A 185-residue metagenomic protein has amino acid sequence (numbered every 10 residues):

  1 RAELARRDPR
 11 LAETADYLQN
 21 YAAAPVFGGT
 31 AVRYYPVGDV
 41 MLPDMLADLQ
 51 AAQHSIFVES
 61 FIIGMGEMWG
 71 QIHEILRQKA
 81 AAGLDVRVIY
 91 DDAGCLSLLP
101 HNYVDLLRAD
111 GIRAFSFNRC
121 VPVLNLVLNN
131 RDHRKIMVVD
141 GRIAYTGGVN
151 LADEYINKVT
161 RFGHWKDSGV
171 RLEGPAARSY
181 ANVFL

Functional and structural regions predicted by a protein language model:
R1-L185: N-terminal localization/anchoring segments of enzymes in phospholipid and broader phosphate metabolism
